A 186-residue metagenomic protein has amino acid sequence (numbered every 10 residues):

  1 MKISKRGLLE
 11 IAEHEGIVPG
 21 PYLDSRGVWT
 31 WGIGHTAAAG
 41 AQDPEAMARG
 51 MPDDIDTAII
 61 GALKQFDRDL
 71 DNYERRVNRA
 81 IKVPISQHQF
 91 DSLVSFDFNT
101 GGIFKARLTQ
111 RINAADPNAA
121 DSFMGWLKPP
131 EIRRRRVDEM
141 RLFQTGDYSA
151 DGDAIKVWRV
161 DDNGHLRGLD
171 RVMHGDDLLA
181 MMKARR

Functional and structural regions predicted by a protein language model:
M1-L9, H14-G20, R26, A37-A38 (+2 more regions): Long, amphipathic alpha-helical surface segments
L8, W31-G32, A58: Generic hydrophobic/packing signal
P21-L23, P84-I85: Short, conserved, surface-exposed binding loops centered on an aromatic residue
L23-R49: Substrate-binding/active-site groove segments that recognize and process beta-1,4-linked N-acetyl-hexosamine
T30, P52, D56, G152-A154: Low-complexity, intrinsically disordered short peptide segments enriched in small/polar/basic residues
T30-G32, S92-D97, D121-S122: Structural recognition of the beta-strand scaffold that forms the well-ordered cores of secreted hydrolase catalytic
D43-P44, D54, L142-T145: Short, intrinsically disordered/low-complexity patches at protein termini and at juxtamembrane boundaries
E45-I81, Q87-T109, P117: Alpha-helical segment that forms one wall of the substrate-binding/catalytic cleft in peptidoglycan-active domains
